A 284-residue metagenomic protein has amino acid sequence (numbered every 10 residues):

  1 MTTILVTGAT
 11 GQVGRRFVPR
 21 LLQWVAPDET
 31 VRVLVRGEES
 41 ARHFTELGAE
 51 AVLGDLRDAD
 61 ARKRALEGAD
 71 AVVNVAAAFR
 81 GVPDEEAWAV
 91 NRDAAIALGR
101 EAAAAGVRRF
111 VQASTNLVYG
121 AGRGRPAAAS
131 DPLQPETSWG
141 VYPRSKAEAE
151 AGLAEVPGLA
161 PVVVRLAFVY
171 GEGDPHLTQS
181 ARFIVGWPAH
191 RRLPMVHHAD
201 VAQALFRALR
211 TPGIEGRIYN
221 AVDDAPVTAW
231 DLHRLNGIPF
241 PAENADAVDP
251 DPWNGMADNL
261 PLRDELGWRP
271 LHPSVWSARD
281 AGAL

Functional and structural regions predicted by a protein language model:
T3-P27: N-terminal Rossmann NAD(P)H-binding glycine-rich loop of SDR-like oxidoreductase domains
E39-I96, E101: NAD(P)H-binding glycine-rich loop region in Rossmannoid oxidoreductase-like domains and their noncatalytic homologs
G54-R57, F240-L284: C-terminal amphipathic/interface module of NAD(P)-dependent oxidoreductases and related NAD-binding regulators
I96-V141: Conserved Rossmann-fold NAD(P)-dependent oxidoreductase catalytic core, especially the SDR/UDP-sugar
R123-V163, P188: Catalytic helix-loop patch of NAD(P)-dependent Rossmann-fold dehydrogenases
R144, T178, V185-L209, R217: Substrate-positioning beta->alpha
A147, L159-A160, V169-A181, R207-Y219: Glycine/proline-rich active-site loop of Rossmann-fold NAD(P)-dependent oxidoreductases
A202-N259: Mid/C-terminal beta-alpha module of Rossmann-like enzyme folds, strongest in SDR-family dehydrogenases/epimerases
